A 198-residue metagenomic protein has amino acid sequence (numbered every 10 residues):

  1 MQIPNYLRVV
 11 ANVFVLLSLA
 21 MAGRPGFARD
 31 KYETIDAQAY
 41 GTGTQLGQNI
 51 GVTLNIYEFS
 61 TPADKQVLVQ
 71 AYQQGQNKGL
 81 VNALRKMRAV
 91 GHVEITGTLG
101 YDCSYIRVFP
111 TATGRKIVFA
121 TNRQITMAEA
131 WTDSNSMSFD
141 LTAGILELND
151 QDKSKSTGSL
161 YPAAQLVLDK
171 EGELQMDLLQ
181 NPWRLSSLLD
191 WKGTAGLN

Functional and structural regions predicted by a protein language model:
M1-L7: N-terminal secretory signal peptides that target proteins for export/translocation
V10-A22: Bacterial N-terminal signal peptides
R24-A28: Sec/Tat signal peptide C-region and signal peptidase I cleavage site
D30-N198: Long, low-hydrophobicity ectodomains and other hydrophilic envelope-associated domains
